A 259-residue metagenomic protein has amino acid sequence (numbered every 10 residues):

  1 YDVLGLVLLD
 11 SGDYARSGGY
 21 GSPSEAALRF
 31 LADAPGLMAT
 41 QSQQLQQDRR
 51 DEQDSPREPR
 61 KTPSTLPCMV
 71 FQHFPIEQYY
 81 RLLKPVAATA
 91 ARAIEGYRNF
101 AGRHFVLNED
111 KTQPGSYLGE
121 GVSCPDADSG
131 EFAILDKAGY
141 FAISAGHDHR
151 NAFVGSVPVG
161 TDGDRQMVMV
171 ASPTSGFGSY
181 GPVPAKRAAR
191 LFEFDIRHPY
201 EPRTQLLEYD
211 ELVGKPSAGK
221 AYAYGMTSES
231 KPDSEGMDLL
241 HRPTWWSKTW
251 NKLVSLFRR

Functional and structural regions predicted by a protein language model:
Y1-D2, K61-S64, L135-K137, V157-D164: Extracellular/periplasmic catalytic domains that process cell-envelope and extracellular macromolecules
D2-G5, L66, G139, R165 (+1 more regions): Residues that flank catalytic or metal-binding motifs in active/ligand-binding sites
V3-D13, F71, M167-T174: Active-site-proximal beta-strand elements of phosphoester/diester hydrolases
V7, Y20-A152: His/acidic metal-ligating clusters that form di-metal
Y14-R16, I76-Y79, F177: Short, acidic Gly/Pro/Ser/Thr-rich loop/turn segments
G18-S22, G181-V183: Short, solvent-exposed loop/turn segments at secondary-structure boundaries
S116-Y117, V122-S123, S129-A133, N151-S247: Binuclear metal-dependent phosphoesterase catalytic core
